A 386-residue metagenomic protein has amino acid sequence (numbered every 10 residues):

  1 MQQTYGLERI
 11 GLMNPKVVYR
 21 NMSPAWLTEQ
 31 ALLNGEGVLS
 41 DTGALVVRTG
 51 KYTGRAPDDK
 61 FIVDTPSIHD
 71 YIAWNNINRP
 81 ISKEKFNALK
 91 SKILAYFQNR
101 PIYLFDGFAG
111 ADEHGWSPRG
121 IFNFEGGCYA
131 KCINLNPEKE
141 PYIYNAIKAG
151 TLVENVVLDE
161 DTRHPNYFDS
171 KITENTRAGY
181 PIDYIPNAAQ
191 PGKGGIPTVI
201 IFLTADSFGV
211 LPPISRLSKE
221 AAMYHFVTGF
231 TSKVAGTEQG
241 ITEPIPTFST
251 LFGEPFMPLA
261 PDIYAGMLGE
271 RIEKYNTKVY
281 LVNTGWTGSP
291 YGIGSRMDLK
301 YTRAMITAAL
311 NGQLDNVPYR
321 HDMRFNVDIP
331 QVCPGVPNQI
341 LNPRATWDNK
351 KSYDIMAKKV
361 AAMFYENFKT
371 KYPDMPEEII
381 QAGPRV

Functional and structural regions predicted by a protein language model:
M1-G107, P118-V386: A noncatalytic interaction/capping subdomain that flanks phosphate/NTP-handling catalytic cores
